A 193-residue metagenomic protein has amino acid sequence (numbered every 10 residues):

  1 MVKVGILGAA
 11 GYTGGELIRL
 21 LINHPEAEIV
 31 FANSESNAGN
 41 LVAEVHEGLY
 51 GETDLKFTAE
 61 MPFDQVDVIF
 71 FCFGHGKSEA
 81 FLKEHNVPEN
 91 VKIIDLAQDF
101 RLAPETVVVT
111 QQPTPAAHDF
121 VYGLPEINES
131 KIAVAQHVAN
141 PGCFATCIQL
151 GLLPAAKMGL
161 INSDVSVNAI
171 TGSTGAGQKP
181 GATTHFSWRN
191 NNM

Functional and structural regions predicted by a protein language model:
V2-M193: N-terminal Rossmann-like NAD(P) cofactor-binding subdomain of oxidoreductases, focused on the glycine-rich
